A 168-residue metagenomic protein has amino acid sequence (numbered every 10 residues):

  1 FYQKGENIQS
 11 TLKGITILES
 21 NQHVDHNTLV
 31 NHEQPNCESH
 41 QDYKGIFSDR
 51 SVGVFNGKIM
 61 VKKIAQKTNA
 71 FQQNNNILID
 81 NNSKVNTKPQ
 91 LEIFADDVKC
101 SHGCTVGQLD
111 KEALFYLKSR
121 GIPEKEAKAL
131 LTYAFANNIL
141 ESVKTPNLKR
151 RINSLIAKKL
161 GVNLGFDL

Functional and structural regions predicted by a protein language model:
F1-I122, A136, V143-L168: Conserved beta-strand/loop scaffold segments within soluble protein domains that form the structured core and edges
